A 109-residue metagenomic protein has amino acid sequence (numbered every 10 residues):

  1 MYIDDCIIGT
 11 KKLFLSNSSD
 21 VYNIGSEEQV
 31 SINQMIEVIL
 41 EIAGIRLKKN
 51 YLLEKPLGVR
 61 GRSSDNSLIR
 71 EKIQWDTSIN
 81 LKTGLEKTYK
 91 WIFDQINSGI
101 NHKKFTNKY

Functional and structural regions predicted by a protein language model:
M1-Y109: C-terminal substrate-binding subdomain of Rossmann-fold SDR/epimerase-dehydratase oxidoreductases
